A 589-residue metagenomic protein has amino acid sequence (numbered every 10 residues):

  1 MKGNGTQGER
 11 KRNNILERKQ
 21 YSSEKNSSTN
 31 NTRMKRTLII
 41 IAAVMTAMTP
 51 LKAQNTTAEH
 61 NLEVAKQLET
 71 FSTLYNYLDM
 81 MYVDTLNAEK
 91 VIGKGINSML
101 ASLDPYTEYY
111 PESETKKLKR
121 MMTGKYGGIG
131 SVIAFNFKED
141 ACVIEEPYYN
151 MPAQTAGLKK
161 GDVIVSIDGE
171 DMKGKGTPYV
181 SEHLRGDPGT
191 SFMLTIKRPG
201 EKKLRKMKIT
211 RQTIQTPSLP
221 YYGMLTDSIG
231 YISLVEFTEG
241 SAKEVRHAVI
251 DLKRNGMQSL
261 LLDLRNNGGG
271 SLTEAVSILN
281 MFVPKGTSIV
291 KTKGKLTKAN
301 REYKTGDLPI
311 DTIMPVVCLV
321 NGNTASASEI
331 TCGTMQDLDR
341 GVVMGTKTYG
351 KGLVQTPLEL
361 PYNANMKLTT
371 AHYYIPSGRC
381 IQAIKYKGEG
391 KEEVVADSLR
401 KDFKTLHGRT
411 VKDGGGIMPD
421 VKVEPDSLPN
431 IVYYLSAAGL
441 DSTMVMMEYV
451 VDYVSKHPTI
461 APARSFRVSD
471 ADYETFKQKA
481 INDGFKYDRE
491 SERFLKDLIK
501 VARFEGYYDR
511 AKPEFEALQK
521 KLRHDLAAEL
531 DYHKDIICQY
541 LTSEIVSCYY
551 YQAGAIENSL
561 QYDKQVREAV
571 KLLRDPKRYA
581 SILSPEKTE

Functional and structural regions predicted by a protein language model:
M1-G8, I15-N61: Bacterial Sec-dependent N-terminal signal peptides
T37, K52-Q67, F71-A88, P111 (+5 more regions): Cleft-lining beta-strand/loop regions that shape enzyme active-site pockets
T73-M81, T85, E89, K94 (+23 more regions): Structured segments of extracytoplasmic/periplasmic soluble domains in secreted or envelope-associated proteins
D79-V143, S191-R211, T216-Y221, L560-V570 (+1 more regions): Extended, small/polar residue-biased N-terminal targeting/export presequences and adjacent propeptide/linker tracts
I129, L308, T369: A structural signal for short loop-to-beta-strand junctions that line the ligand-binding cleft of periplasmic/secreted
A327, D339, G350-L406, G416: Polar, glycine-rich mid-to-C-terminal structural blocks that act as macromolecule-binding/assembly scaffolds
C380-E589: Conserved functional hotspot residues or short segments at active or partner-binding sites across diverse domains
